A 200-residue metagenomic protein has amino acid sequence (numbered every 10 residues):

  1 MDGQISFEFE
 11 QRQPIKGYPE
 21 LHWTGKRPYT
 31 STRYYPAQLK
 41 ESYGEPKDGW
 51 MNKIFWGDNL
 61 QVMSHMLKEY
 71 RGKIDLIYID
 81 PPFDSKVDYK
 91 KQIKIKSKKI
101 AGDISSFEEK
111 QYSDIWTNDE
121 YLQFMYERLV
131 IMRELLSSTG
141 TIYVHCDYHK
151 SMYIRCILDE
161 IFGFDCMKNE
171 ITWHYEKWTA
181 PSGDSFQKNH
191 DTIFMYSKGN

Functional and structural regions predicted by a protein language model:
M1-I131, T139-Y143: DnaQ-like (DEDDh/DEDDy) 3′-5′ exonuclease domain used for proofreading and 3′-end trimming on nucleic acids
Y89-N200: Accessory substrate-recognition/RNA-binding modules or partner subunits associated with SAM-dependent
